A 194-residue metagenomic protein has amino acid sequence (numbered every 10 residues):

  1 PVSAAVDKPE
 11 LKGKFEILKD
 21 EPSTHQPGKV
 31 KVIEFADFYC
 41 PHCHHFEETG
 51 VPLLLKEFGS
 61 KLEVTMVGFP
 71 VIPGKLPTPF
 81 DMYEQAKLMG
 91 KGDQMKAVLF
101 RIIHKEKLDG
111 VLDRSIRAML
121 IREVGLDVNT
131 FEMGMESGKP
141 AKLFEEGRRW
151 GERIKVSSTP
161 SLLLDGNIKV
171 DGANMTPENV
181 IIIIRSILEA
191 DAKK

Functional and structural regions predicted by a protein language model:
P1-P73, R148, D191-K194: Extracytoplasmic thiol/disulfide redox context detector
G28-K29, C43-E47, I72-P79, L88 (+7 more regions): Solvent-exposed, acidic/flexible segments
G28-K31, S60-E63, M89-K96, L126-V128 (+1 more regions): Loop/turn elements at helix/coil->beta-strand transitions in domains of secreted/extracellular proteins
F38-H42, P70-G74, R101-E106, P140 (+1 more regions): Solvent-exposed loop/turn segments at secondary-structure junctions within structured extracellular/periplasmic domains
Y39, G50, L55-F58, A86-G90 (+8 more regions): Sec/Tat-exported extracytoplasmic proteins
E48-L55, P79-Y83, K96, R114-A118 (+3 more regions): Extracytoplasmic/secreted envelope proteins and their assembly/folding machinery, especially bacterial periplasmic
E57-L88, D93-L120: Structural microenvironment flanking redox-active thiols in thiol-disulfide oxidoreductases
R122-K194: C-terminal cap of thioredoxin/glutaredoxin-like
